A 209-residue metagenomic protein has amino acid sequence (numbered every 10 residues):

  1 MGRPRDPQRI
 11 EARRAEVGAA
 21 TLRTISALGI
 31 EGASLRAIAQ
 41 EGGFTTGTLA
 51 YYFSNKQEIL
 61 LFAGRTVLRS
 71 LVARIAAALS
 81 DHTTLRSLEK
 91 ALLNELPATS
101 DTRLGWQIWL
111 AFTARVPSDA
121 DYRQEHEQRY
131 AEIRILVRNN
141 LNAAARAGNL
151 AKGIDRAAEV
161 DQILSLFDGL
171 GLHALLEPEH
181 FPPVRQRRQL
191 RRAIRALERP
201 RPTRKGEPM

Functional and structural regions predicted by a protein language model:
D6, D121-E127, A131, A145-M209: Hydrophobic/aromatic-rich alpha-helical bundle segments in the mid-to-C-terminal region
E16, A20-A27, R74-A78, I108 (+2 more regions): Solvent-exposed, amphipathic alpha-helical segments
E16, A20-E58, F62: Helix-turn-helix
A27-E31, T102, A147: Short coil/turn segments at alpha/beta junctions that flank glycine-rich nucleotide-binding fingerprints
F62, A76-G105, R156-I163, R187 (+1 more regions): Hydrophobic alpha-helical connector segments
R65-L71: Short, basic, alpha-helical segments at the C-terminal edge of helix-turn-helix-like DNA-binding modules
S87, S100-R123: Amphipathic alpha-helical segments used for helix-helix packing
